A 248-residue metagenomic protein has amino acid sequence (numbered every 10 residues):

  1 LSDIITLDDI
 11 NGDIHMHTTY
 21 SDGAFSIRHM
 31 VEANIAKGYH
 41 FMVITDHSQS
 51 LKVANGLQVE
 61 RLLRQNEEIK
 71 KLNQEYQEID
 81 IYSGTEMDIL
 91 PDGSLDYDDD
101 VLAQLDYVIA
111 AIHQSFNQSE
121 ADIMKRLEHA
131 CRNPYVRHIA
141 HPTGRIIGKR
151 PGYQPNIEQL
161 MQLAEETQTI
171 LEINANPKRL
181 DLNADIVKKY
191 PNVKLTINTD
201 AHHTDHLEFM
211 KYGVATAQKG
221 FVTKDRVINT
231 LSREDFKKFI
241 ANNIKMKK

Functional and structural regions predicted by a protein language model:
L1-T18, I27-I44, Q49-I79, P91-K248: Charged catalytic cores and adjacent phosphate/nucleic-acid-binding surfaces used for phosphate/nucleic-acid chemistry
D22: Conserved SAM-binding loop
G84-M87, Y212: Active-site catalytic microenvironments in core metabolic enzymes, especially phosphate/sugar-handling
